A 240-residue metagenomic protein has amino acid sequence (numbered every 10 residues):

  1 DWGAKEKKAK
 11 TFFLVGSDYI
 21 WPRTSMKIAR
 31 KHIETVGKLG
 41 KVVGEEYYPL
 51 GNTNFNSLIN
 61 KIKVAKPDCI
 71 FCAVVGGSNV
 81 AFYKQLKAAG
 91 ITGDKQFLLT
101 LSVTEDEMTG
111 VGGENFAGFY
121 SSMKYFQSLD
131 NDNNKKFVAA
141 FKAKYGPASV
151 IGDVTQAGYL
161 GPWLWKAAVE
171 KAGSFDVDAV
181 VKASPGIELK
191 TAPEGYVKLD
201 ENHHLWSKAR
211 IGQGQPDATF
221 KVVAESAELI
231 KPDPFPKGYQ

Functional and structural regions predicted by a protein language model:
D1-A89, S128-K136, V197: Extracellular/periplasmic Venus flytrap/periplasmic-binding protein
A4, R30, F71, Y83 (+5 more regions): Non-transmembrane alpha-helical segments in soluble domains of secreted/periplasmic/extracellular proteins
K7-T11, G37-K41, A65-C69, T92-F97 (+3 more regions): Loop/turn elements at helix/coil->beta-strand transitions in domains of secreted/extracellular proteins
R23, G76, V80, T155-W163 (+1 more regions): An alpha-helix initiation/capping motif
G44, F97-L101, A179-P185: Beta-strand segments within the central parallel beta-sheet cores of soluble alpha/beta enzyme folds
N56-I59, G158-P162, K166: Short, amphipathic alpha-helical "lid/cap" segments that border enzyme active or binding sites
L86-Y159, E170-F175, A218, V223-Q240: Extracellular/periplasmic periplasmic-binding protein-like sensory domains
A143-T155, L164-A224, K237: Segments of small-molecule ligand-sensing domains
